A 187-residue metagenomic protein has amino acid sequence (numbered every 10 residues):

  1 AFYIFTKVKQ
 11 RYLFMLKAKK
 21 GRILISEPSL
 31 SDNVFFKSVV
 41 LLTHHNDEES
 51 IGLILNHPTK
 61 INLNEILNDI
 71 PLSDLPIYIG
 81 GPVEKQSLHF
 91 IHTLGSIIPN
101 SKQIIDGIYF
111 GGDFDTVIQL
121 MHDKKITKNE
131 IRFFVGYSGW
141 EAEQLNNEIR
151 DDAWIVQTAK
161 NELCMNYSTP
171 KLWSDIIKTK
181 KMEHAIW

Functional and structural regions predicted by a protein language model:
A1-F14: Short, Lys/Arg-enriched N-terminal segments with co-localized hydrophobic residues within the first ~10-30 amino acids
M15-F134, S138-W187: A short aromatic-anchored loop/beta-hairpin motif
